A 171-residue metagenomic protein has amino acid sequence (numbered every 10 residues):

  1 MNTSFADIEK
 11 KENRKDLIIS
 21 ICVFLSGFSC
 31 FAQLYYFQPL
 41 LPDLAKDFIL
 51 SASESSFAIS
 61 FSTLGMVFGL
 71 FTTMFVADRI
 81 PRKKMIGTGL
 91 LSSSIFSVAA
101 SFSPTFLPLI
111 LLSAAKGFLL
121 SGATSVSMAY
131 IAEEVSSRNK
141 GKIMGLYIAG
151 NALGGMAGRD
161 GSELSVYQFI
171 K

Functional and structural regions predicted by a protein language model:
M1-S26: Cytosolic juxtamembrane N-terminal segment immediately preceding the first transmembrane helix of multi-pass
L25-P42, F48-A52: Extracytoplasmic
Y35, T63-F71, G155-M156: Residue-level signature of mid-helix packing/kink "hotspots" within the transmembrane helices of 12-pass Major
D43, M74-F75, L164: Membrane-interface helix termini in secondary transporters
S51-I59, M144: Juxtamembrane helix-start elements in MFS-like secondary transporters
F68-F106: Conserved MFS/SLC helix-loop-helix module at the cytosolic interface between two early adjacent transmembrane helices
L112-G150: Cytoplasmic helix-loop-helix junction between adjacent transmembrane helices in 12-TM secondary transporters
L146-K171: Helix-loop-helix hairpin linking two adjacent transmembrane segments in secondary transporters
